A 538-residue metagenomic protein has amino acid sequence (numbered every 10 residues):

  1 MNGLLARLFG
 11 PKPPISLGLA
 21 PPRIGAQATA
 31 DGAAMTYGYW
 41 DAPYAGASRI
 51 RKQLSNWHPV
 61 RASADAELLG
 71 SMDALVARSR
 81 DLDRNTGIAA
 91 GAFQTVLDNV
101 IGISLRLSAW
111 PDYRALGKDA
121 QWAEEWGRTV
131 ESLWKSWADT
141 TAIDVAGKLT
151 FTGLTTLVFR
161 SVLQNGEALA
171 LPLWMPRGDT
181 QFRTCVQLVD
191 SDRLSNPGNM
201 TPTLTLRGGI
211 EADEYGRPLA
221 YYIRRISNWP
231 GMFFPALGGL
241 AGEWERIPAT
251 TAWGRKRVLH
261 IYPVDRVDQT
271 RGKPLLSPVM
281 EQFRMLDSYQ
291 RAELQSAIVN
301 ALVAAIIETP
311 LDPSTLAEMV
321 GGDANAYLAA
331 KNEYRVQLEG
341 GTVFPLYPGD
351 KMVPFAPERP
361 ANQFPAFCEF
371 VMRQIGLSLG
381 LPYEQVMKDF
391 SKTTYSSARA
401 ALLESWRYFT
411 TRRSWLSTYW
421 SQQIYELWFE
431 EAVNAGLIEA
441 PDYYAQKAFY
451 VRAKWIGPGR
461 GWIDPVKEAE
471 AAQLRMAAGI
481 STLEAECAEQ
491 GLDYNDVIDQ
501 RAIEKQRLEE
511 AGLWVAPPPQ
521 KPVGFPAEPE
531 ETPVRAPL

Functional and structural regions predicted by a protein language model:
M1-A20, D389, R399-A400, W415-L538: C-terminal anchoring/interaction modules
M1-Q164, L173-G178: Extended, helix-rich architectural segments
P14-Q53, W57, F233-E243, E318-N325 (+1 more regions): Intrinsically disordered, low-complexity linkers and terminal tails enriched in Pro/Gly and often acidic or mixed-charge
Q94-I261, R475: Structured, mid-chain assembly/scaffold modules that mediate subunit interfaces within large macromolecular complexes
D119, E124, T342-D464: Surface-exposed loop-to-helix/strand elements on domain peripheries
R128-D139, L157-Q164, A168-L171, M175 (+12 more regions): A broad, structural surface signal
Y222-S227, Y383-Q385, L492-D499: Short amphipathic alpha-helical segments with coiled-coil-like heptad repeat character
A252-S397: Extended, charged amphipathic alpha-helical segments
